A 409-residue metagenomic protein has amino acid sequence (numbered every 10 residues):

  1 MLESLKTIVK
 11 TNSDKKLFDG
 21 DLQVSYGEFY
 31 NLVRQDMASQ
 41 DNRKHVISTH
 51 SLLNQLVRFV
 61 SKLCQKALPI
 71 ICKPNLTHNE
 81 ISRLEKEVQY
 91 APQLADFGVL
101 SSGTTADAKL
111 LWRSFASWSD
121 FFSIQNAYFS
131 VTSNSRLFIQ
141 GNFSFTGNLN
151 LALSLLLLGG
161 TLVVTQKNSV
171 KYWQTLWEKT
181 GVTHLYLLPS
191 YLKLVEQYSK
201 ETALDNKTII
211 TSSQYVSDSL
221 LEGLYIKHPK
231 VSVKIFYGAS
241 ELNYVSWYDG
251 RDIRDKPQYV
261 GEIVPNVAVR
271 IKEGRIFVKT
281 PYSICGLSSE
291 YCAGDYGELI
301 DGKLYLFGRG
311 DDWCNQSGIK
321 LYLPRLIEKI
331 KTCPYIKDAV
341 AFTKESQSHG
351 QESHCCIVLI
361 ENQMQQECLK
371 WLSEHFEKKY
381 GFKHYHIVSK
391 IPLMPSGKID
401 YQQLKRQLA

Functional and structural regions predicted by a protein language model:
K6, T11-Q40, H78-S82, Q89 (+1 more regions): Conserved AMP-binding/adenylate-forming core of the ANL superfamily
L22, M37-N75, I139-N142: Conserved AMP-binding/adenylate-forming
D96-S123: Conserved AMP-binding A3 loop
S119-R136, S144-H184: Conserved AMP-binding/adenylation subdomain of ANL enzymes
H184, E196-D255: Gly/Ser/Thr-rich phosphate-binding loop
L185, Y291-Y380: AMP-binding/adenylate-forming catalytic core of the ANL superfamily
E222, I226-S232, E241-K303, G310-W313: Conserved AMP-binding/adenylate-forming
F376-I399: AMP-binding/adenylate-forming catalytic domain of the ANL superfamily
